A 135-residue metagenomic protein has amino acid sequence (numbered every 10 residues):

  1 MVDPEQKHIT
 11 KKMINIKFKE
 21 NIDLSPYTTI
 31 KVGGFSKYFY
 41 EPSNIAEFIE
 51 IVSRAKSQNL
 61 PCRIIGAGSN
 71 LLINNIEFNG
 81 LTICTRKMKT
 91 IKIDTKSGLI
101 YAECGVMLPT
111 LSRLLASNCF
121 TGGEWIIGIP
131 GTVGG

Functional and structural regions predicted by a protein language model:
D3, H8-V133: Anion-binding (especially nucleotide phosphate/pyrophosphate-binding) glycine-rich loop and adjoining beta-alpha core
